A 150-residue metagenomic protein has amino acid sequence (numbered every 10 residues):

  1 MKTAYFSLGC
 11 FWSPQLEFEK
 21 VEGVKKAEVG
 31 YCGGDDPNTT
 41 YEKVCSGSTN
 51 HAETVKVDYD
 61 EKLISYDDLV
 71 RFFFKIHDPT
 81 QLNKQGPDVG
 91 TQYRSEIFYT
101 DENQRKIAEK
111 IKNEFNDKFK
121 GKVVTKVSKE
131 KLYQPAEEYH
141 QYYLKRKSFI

Functional and structural regions predicted by a protein language model:
M1-I150: Flexible coil/turn and secondary-structure edge motifs
